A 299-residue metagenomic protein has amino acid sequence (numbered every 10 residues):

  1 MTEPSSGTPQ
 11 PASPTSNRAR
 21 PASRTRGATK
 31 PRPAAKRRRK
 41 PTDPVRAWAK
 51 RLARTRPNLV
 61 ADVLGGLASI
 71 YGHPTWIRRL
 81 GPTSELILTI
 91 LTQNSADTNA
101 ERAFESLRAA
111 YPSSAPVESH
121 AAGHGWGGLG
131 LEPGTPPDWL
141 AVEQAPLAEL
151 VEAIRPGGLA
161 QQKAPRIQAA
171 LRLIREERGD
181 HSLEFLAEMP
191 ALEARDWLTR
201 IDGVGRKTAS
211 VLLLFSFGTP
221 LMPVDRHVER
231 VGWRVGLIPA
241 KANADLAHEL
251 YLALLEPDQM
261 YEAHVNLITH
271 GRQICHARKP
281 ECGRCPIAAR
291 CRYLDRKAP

Functional and structural regions predicted by a protein language model:
M1-L52, K297-P299: Polybasic, lysine-enriched low-complexity intrinsically disordered terminal tails
P44-P299: Catalytic cores of DNA base-excision repair glycosylases
